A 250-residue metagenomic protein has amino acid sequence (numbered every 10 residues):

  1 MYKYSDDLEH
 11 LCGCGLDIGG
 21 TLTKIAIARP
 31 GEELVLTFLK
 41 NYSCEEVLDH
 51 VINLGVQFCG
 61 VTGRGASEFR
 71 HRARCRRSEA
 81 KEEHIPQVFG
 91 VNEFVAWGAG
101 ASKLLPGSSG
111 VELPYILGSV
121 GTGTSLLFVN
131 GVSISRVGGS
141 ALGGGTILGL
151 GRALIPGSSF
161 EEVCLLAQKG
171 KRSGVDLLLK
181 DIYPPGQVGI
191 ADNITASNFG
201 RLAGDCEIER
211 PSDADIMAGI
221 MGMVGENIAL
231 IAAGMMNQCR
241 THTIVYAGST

Functional and structural regions predicted by a protein language model:
M1-L34, L113-G131: Gly/Thr-rich phosphate-binding beta-strand-loop-beta motif of the actin/hexokinase/Hsp70
D17, G60-T62, Y115-G123, L127 (+3 more regions): Short beta-strand segments
L22, G63-A73, R77, G234-T250: Glycine-rich phosphate-binding loops at beta-strand->alpha-helix junctions
T23, G31-F58, G90: N-terminal phosphate-binding loop and adjacent alpha-helix
L48-F58, G107-G110, I231-T243: Phosphate/pyrophosphate-binding loops at sites that engage ATP/ADP/AMP, CoA/4′-phosphopantetheine, polyphosphate
D49-E93, S125-R136: Short beta-strand-loop/turn "lid" adjacent to the catalytic site in phosphate-handling enzymes
V132-Q187: Glycine-rich phosphate-binding loop plus the immediately following alpha-helix
G189-V245, T250: Adenine-nucleotide phosphate-binding core of ATP-dependent small-molecule kinases
